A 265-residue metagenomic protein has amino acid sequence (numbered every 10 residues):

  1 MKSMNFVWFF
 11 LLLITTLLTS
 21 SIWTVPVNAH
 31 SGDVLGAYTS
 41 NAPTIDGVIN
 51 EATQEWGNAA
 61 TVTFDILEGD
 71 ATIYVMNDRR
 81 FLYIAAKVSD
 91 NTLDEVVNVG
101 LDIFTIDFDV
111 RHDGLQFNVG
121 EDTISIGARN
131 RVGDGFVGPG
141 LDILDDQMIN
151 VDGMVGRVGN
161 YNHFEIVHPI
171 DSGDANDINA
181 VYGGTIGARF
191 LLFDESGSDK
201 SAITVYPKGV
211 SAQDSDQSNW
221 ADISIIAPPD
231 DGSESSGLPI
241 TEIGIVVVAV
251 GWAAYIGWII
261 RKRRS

Functional and structural regions predicted by a protein language model:
M1-L11: Bacterial N-terminal signal peptides that target proteins for export
T16-P26: C-terminal segment of classical bacterial N-terminal signal peptides
G32-E55, L93-N162, G197-D216, A221 (+1 more regions): Extracellular/luminal beta-rich ligand-recognition and adhesion surfaces characterized by aromatic-Gly/Pro-enriched
T44-D46, E51, E55-N77, Y83: Early extracytoplasmic/domain-onset interaction patches
G47, F81-D90, H163-H168: Short, well-ordered beta-strand segments enriched in hydrophobic/aromatic residues
N98-G100, I170-S196: Short, surface-exposed ligand- or partner-binding patches at beta-edge/loop junctions that are enriched in aromatics
D231-V247: Juxtamembrane/start-of-transmembrane alpha-helix segments at the extracytoplasmic/lumenal side of membrane anchors
V250-S265: C-terminal membrane-anchoring or membrane-association module
